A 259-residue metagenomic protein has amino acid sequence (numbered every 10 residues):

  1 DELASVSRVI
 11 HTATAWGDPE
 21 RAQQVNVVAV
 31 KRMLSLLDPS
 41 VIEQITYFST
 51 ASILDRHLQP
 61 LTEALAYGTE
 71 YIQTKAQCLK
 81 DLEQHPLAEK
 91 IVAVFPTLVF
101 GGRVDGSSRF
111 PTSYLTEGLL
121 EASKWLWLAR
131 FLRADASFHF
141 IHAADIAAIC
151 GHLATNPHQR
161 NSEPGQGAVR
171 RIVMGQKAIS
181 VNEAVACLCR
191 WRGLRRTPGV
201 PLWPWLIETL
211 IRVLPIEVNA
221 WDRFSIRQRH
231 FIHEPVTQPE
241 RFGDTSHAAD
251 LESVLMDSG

Functional and structural regions predicted by a protein language model:
D1-R32, D55-Q59: NAD(P)H-binding glycine-rich loop region in Rossmannoid oxidoreductase-like domains and their noncatalytic homologs
V28-T74, V92: Conserved Rossmann-fold NAD(P)-dependent oxidoreductase catalytic core, especially the SDR/UDP-sugar
D81-S108: Conserved beta-loop-beta element that borders a ligand/cofactor-binding pocket
G101-E117, L153-R171, L194-R195: Glycine/proline-rich active-site loop of Rossmann-fold NAD(P)-dependent oxidoreductases
T116-I141: A conserved pocket-lining segment of Rossmann-fold NAD(P)-dependent short-chain dehydrogenase/reductase
D135-A144, Q166-W191, P204-T209: Substrate-binding strand-loop-helix patch in Rossmann-like NAD(P)-dependent oxidoreductase/epimerase domains
V181, V185-E234: Terminal hydrophobic/aromatic helix or amphipathic segment near a protein terminus
F231-G259: Amphipathic terminal alpha-helices
